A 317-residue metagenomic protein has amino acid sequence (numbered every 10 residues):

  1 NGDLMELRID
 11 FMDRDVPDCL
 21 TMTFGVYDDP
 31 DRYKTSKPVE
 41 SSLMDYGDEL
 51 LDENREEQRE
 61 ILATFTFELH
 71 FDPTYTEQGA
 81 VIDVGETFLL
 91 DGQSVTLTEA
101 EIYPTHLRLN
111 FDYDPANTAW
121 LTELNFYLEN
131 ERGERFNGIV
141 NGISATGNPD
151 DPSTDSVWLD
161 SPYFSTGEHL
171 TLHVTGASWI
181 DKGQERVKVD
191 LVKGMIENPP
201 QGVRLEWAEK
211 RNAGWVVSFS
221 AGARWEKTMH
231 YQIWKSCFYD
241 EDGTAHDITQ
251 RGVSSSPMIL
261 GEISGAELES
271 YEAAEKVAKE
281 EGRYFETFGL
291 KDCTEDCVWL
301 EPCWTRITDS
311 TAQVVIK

Functional and structural regions predicted by a protein language model:
N1-K317: Alpha-helical, hydrophobic structural elements that either
